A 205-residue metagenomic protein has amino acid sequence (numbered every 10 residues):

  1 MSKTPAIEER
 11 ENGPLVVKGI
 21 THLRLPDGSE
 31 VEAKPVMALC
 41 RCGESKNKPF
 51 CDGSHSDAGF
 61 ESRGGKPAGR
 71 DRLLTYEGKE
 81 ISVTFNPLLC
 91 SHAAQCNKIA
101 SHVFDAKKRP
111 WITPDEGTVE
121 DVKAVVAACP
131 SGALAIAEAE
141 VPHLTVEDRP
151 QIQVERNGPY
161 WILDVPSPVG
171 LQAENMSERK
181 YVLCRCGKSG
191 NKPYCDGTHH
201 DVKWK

Functional and structural regions predicted by a protein language model:
M1-G13, K18-T21, L144-V154, L163-V165: Short helix-coil boundary/hinge micro-motifs
S2-G19, E44, G64-A94, I99 (+1 more regions): Ferredoxin-type iron-sulfur electron-transfer modules and their immediate structural context
L15-V17, M37-C40, P49-C51, L134 (+3 more regions): Short, structured motif recognition centered on aromatic/hydrophobic residues
G28-R41, D71-H92, F104-A124, A139-L144 (+1 more regions): Ferredoxin-like iron-sulfur electron-transfer modules
K48-A58, S91-R109, V126-E140, K192-V202: Iron-sulfur cluster-binding cysteine motifs and their immediate structural context in ferredoxin-like electron-transfer
H55-R72, A106-T118, P142-R149, H199-K205: Short cysteine/histidine-rich metal-coordination sites, predominantly Zn2+-binding motifs
S82-A93, P150-Q172: Surface-exposed interaction/gating patches
